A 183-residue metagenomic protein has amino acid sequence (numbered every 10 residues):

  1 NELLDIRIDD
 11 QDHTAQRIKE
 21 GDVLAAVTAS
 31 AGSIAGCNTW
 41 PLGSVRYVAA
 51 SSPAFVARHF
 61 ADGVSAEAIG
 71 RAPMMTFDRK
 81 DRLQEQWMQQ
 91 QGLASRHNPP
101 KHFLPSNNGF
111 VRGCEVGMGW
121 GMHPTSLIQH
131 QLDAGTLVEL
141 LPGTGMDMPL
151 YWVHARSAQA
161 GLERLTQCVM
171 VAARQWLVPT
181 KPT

Functional and structural regions predicted by a protein language model:
N1-A35: Central regulatory/effector-binding core of bacterial HTH transcription factors
R7-Q11, T28-S30, F77, L140-P142 (+1 more regions): Conserved beta-strand termini and adjacent loop/short-helix elements that scaffold enzyme active sites in alpha/beta
D10-Q11, T28-S33, S51-P53, S106 (+1 more regions): Beta->alpha turn/N-cap motifs
Q16-K19, N38-M118, L127-D147, R174-T183: C-terminal regulatory
L24-T28, G119-H123, L140: Paired acidic/hydrophobic, glycine-rich loop segments that form the ligand-binding mouth/hinge of periplasmic-binding
P124, S157-A172: Short amphipathic alpha-helical coupling segments at ligand-binding clamshell hinges and other catalytic/signaling
L150-V153: A short beta-strand structural signal in non-transmembrane regions
